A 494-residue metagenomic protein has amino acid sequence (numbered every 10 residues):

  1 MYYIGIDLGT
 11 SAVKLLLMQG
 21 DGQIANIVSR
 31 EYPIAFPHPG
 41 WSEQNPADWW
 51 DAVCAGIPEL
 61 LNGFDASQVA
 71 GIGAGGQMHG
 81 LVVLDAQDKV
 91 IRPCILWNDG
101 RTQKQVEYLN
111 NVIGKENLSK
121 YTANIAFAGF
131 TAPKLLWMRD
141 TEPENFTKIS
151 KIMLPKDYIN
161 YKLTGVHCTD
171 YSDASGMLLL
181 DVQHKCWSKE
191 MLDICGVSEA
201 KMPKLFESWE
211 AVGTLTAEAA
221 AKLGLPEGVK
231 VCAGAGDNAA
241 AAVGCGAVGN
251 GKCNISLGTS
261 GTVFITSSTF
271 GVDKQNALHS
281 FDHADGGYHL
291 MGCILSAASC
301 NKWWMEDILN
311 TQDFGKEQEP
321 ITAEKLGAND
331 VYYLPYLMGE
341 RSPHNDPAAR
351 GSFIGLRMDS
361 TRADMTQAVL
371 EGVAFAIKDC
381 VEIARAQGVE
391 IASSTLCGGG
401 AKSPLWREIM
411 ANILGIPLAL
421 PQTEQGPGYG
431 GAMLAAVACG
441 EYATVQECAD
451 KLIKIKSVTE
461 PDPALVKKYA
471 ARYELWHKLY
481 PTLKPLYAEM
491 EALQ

Functional and structural regions predicted by a protein language model:
M1-R92, K120, K148, A220-A221 (+3 more regions): N-terminal glycine/serine-rich phosphate-binding loop of ATP-dependent small-molecule kinases, especially carbohydrate
I4-G5, Q103, N110-F127, P133-C168 (+3 more regions): Active-site core segments that coordinate phosphate-bearing ligands/cofactors across diverse enzyme families
G22, N45, I72, D99 (+3 more regions): Residue-level signal for inorganic ion chemistry
N26-R30, P203, S457: Structural signal for short hydrophobic segments within the conserved structured cores of catalytic domains across
R30-Y32, E207, H283, P461: Active-site donor-binding loop signature of nucleotide-sugar glycosyltransferases
P58-W97, I125-T131, N160-D181, K204-E207 (+1 more regions): Short beta-strand-loop/turn "lid" adjacent to the catalytic site in phosphate-handling enzymes
A200: A conserved beta-strand/loop element that lines the FAD pocket in flavoprotein oxidoreductases
